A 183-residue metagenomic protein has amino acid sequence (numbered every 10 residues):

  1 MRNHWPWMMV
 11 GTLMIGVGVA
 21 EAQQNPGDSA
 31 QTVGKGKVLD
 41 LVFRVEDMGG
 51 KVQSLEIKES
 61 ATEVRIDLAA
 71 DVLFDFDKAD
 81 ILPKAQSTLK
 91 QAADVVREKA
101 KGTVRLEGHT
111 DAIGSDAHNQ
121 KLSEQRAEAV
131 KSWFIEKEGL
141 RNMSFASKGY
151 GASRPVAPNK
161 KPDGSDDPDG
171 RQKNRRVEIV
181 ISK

Functional and structural regions predicted by a protein language model:
M1-E63: N-terminal targeting leaders that direct proteins to extracytoplasmic destinations
Q23-S29, K35-G36, P83, Q91-D94 (+5 more regions): Compositionally biased, non-globular sequence tracts
V45-E59, F74-E107, I179-K183: Periplasmic peptidoglycan-binding/anchoring modules of Gram-negative envelope and division proteins
L55-I57, V64, V96, K137 (+1 more regions): Short secondary-structure boundary/capping segments
V64, G102-V104, F145, V177: Conserved beta-strand core positions
R65-F76: Acidic/histidine-rich, surface-exposed loop or edge segments in extracytoplasmic proteins
D67-A69, V104-H109: Glycine- and acidic-rich phosphate- and metal-coordinating loops
H109-K183: Periplasmic OmpA-like peptidoglycan-binding domain that tethers envelope proteins to the cell wall
